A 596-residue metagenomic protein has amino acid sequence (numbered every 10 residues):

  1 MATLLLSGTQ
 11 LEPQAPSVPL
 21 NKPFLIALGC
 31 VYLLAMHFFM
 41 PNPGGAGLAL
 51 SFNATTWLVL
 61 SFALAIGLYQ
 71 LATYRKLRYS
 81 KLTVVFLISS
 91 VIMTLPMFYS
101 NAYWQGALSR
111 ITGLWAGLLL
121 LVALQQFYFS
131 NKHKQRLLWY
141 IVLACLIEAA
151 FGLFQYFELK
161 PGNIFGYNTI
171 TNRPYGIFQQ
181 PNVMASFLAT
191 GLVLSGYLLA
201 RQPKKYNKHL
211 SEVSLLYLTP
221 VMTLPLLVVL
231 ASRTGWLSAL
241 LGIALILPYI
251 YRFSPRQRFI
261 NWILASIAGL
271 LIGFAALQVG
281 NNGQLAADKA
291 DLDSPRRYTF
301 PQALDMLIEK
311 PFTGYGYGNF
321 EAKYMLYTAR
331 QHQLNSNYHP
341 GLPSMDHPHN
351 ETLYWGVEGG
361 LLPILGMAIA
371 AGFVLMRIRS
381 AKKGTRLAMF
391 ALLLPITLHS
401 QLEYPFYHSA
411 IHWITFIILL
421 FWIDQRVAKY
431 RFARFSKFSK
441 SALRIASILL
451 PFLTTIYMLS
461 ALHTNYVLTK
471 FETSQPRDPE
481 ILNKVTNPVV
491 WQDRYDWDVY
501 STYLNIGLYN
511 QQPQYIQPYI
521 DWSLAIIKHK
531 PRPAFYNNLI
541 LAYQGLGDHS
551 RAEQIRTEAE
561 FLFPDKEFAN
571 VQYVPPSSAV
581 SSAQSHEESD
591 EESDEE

Functional and structural regions predicted by a protein language model:
M1-L95, W104-S109, L119-A123, F127-Q135 (+6 more regions): Transmembrane signal-anchor hairpin modules in multi-pass inner-membrane enzymes, especially those that act on
A2-T9, K22-F38, T56-L68, S90-Y99 (+7 more regions): Alpha-helical transmembrane segments of multi-pass inner-membrane proteins
P41-G47, L153-I164, L277-K289, F312: Helix-to-loop transition at the C-terminal end of transmembrane segments
G47-V59, G106-R110, Y175-T190, A231-G235 (+3 more regions): Membrane-interface micro-motifs in multi-pass membrane enzymes
K160-R173, A290-D293, D305-E309, T313-E358: Interfacial juxtamembrane loops and adjacent helix segments that form the catalytic/substrate-binding surfaces
L230, E358, I423, Y509 (+1 more regions): Alpha-helix C-terminal capping/termination sites
L230, I250-L292, T299, L304-M306 (+2 more regions): A membrane-periplasm/extracellular boundary helix in multi-pass inner-membrane enzymes that assemble envelope glycans
I243, G384-K440: Transmembrane alpha-helices of multi-pass inner-membrane enzymes
